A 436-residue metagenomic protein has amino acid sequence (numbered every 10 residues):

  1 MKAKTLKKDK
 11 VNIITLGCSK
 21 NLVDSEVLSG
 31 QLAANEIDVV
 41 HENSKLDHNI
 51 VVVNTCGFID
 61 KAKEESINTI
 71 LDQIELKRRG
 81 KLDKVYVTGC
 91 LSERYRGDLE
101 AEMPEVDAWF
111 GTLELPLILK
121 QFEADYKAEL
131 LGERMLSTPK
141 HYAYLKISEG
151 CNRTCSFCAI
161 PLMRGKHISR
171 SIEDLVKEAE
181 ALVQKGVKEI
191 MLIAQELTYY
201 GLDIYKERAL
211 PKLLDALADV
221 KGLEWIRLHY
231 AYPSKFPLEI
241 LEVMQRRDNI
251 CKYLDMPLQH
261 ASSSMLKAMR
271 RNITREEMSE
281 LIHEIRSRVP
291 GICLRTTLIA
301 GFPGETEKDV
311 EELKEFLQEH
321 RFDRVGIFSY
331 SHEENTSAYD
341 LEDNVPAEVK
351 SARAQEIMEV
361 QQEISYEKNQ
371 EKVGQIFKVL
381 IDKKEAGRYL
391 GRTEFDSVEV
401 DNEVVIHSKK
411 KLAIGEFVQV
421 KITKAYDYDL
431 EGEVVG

Functional and structural regions predicted by a protein language model:
M1-Y200, E239, I250, L254 (+6 more regions): Proteins enriched for Cys/Gly/acidic motifs involved in redox and nucleic-acid/cofactor modification
L16, T154, C158-G165, W225-S234 (+4 more regions): Conserved strand-turn element in the central/C-terminal portion of the radical SAM core barrel that lines
G57-A62, V187-K212, A216, V220 (+3 more regions): Conserved glycine-rich "GG(E/T)P / GGGxP" loop and the immediately following alpha-helix in the radical SAM core
C155, L175, L192, L228 (+7 more regions): Conserved, mostly hydrophobic/aromatic
Q184, P211-K212, D219-I226, F236-L298: Radical SAM/AdoMet-radical enzyme domain recognition
I193-Q195, H229-A231, P257-Q259, R295-I299 (+5 more regions): Generic beta-strand/beta-sheet core signal
Y205-A218, L238-K252, E305-D323, A347-A352 (+1 more regions): Short, electropositive alpha-helical surface patch
D340-G436: Terminal RNA-binding accessory module
